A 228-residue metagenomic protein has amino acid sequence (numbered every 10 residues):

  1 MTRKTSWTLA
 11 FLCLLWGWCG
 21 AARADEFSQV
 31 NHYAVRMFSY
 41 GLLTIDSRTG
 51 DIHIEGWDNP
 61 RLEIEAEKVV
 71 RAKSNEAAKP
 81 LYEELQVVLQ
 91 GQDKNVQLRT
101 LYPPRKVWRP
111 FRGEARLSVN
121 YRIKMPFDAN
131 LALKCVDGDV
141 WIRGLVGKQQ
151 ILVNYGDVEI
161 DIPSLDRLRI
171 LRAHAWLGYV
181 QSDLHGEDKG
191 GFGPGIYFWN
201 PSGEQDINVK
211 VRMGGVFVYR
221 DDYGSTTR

Functional and structural regions predicted by a protein language model:
M1-T2: N-terminal hydrophobic targeting signals that begin at the initiator methionine
T5, L9-C13, W18-I54, V69-A77 (+3 more regions): Short acidic/polar N-terminal linker immediately downstream of export determinants
S28-F38, E65, G144, L152-V153 (+1 more regions): Short, surface-exposed interaction patches in beta-rich subdomains that mediate adhesion/assembly near membranes
S39, R48, D58, Q92 (+9 more regions): Repetitive beta-strand solenoid architecture
L42-D46, H53, E63-E65, Q97-R99 (+6 more regions): Soluble periplasmic/extracytoplasmic beta-strand elements of cell-envelope proteins
G50-I52, G138, G156-I162: Extended lipid/amphipathic-ligand handling interfaces
A66-F111: Mid-chain, structured segments of secreted extracytoplasmic proteins
Q92-W141, L145, F217: Surface-exposed, polar helix/loop patches in the mature regions of secreted/periplasmic/lumenal proteins that form
